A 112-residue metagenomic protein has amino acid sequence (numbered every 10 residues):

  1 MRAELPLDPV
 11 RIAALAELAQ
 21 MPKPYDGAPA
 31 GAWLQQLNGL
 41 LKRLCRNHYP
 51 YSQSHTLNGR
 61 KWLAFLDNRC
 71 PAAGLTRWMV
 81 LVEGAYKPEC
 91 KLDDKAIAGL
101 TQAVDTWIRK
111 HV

Functional and structural regions predicted by a protein language model:
M1-D26, V112: Hydrophobic, helix-length membrane anchors
E4-R11, A30-L34, D94-I97: Amphipathic, non-membrane alpha-helical segments in soluble helical-bundle scaffolds
K23-P24, W33-V112: Membrane-proximal, non-transmembrane interaction modules that couple membrane proteins to downstream assemblies
